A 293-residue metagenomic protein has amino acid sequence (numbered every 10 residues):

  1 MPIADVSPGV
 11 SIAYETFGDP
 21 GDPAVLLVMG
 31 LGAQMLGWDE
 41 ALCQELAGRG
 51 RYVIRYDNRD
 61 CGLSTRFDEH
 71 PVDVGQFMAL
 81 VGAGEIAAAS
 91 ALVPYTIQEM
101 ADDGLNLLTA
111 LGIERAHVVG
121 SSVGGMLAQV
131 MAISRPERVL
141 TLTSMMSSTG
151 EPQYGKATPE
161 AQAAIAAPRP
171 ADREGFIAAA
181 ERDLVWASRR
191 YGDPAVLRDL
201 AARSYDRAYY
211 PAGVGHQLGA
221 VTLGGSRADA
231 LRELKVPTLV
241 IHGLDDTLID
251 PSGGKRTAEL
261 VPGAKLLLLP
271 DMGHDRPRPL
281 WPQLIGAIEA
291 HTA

Functional and structural regions predicted by a protein language model:
P8-A87: Conserved HGGG/HGGXW glycine-rich cap/lid loop of the alpha/beta-hydrolase fold
E85-P94, Q98-A116: Conserved acidic catalytic loop of the alpha/beta-hydrolase fold
E114-Q153: Conserved hydrolase catalytic core segment
L142-A171: Flexible "cap/lid" loop of the alpha/beta hydrolase fold
G175-H216: Conserved alpha/beta-hydrolase catalytic His-Asp/Glu region
L234, V240-H242: Short beta-strand/loop motif that positions the catalytic acidic residue of the alpha/beta-hydrolase fold
D245-I249: Acidic catalytic loop of the alpha/beta-hydrolase fold
A264-A293: Catalytic active-site module of serine/aspartate enzymes centered on a nucleophile-bearing elbow/loop
